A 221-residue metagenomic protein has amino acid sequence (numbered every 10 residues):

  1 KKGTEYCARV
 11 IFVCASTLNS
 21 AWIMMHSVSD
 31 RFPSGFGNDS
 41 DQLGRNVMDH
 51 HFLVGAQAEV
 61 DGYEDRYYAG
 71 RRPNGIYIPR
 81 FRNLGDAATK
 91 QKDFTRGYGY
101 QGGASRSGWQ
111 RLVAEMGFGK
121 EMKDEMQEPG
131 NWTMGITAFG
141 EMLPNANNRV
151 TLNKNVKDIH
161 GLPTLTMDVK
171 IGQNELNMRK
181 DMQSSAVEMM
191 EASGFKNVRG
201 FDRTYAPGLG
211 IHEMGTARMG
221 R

Functional and structural regions predicted by a protein language model:
K1, L43, G208-H212: Pepsin-like aspartyl protease folds
K2-G70: Glycine-rich loop(s) and the adjacent beta-strand/alpha-helix scaffold that form part
K2-R9, C14, G130-T133, A146 (+1 more regions): Short, well-ordered loop/turn elements at secondary-structure boundaries
V13-C14, T151, T166: Structural recognition of the beta-strand scaffold that forms the well-ordered cores of secreted hydrolase catalytic
C14, H26-S27, H50, N155 (+1 more regions): Generic, well-ordered alpha-helical scaffold segments in large soluble proteins
N19-W22, R31, E64-D65, N145-A146 (+2 more regions): Flexible loop/turn segments at secondary-structure boundaries
S40-P163, E213: FAD cofactor-binding and catalytic pocket of flavoenzymes
N131-M142, N147, L165-R221: A glycine-rich dinucleotide-binding beta-alpha-beta segment and adjacent secondary-structure elements that constitute
